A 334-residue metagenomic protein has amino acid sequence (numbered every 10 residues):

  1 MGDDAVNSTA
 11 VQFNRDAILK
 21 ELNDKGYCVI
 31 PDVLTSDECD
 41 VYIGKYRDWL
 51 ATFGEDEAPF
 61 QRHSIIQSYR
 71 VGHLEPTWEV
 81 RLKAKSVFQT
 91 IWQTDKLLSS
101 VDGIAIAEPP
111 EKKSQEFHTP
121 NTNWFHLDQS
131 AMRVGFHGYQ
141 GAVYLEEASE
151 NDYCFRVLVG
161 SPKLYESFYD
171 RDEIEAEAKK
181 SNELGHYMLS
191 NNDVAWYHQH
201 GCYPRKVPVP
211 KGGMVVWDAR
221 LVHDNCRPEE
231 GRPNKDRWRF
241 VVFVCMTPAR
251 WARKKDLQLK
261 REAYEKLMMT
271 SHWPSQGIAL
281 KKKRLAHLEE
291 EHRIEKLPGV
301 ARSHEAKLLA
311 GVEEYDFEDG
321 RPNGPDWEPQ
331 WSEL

Functional and structural regions predicted by a protein language model:
G2-D24, P31-M132: Non-heme Fe(II)-dependent double-stranded beta-helix
Y27, V101, F136-A142, D152-C154 (+2 more regions): Extracellular structured ligand-interaction cores
Q89-L98, A131-G135, Y144-D152, L164: Secondary-structure boundary elements
I106-P109, L158-E166, C245-W251: Short edge-strand/loop segments of extracellular domains
Q115-H118, N123, N151-G160, E166-D170 (+2 more regions): A short secondary-structure junction signal
S130-E150, P208-K211, C245-P248: Short, conserved beta-strand element in jelly-roll/cupin
G138, A148-V222: Double-stranded beta-helix
E173, K211-V216, R220-L334: Non-heme Fe(II)/2-oxoglutarate
